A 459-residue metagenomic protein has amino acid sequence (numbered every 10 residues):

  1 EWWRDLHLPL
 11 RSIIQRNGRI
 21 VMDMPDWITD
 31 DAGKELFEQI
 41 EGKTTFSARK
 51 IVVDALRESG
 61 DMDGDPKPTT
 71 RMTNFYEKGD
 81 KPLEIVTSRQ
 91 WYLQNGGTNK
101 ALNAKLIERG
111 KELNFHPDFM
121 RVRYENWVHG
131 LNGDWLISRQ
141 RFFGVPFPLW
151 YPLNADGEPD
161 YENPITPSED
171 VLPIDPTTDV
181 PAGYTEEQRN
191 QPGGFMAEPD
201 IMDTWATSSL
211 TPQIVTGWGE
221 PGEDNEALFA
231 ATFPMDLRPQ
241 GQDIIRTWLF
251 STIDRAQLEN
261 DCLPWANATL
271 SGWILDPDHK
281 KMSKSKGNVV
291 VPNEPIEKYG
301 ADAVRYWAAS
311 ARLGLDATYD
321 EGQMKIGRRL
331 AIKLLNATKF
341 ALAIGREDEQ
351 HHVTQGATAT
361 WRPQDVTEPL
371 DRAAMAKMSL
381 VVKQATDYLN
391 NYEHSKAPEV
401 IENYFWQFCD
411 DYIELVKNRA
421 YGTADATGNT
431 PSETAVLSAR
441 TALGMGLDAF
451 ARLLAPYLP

Functional and structural regions predicted by a protein language model:
E1, H7-G18, Q140-F143, P148-N154 (+1 more regions): Alpha-helical recognition segments enriched in aromatics with Gly/Pro capping that present substrate-recognition
E1-A155, W248, K280, K286-L330 (+2 more regions): Residue patterns forming the tRNA-binding/recognition surfaces of aminoacyl-tRNA synthetases and related DALR
W3, D80, S271-G272, L334 (+2 more regions): Residue-level signal for inorganic ion chemistry
R11-D26, C262-S271, L275, D316-I326 (+2 more regions): Substrate-binding beta-hairpin/strand module that engages nucleic acids
F195, D276, D348-K383, E414-L458: Acidic, turn-prone loop/beta-hairpin segments
S208, P212-T216, P277, S310 (+4 more regions): A short secondary-structure junction motif
V215, G219-E220, R255-L258, Q384-D387 (+3 more regions): Conserved helix-loop functional segments at active or binding sites
E220-E223, N260-C262, T338-G356, C409 (+2 more regions): Proline-centered turn/helix-capping motifs that create local helix->coil transitions or kinks
